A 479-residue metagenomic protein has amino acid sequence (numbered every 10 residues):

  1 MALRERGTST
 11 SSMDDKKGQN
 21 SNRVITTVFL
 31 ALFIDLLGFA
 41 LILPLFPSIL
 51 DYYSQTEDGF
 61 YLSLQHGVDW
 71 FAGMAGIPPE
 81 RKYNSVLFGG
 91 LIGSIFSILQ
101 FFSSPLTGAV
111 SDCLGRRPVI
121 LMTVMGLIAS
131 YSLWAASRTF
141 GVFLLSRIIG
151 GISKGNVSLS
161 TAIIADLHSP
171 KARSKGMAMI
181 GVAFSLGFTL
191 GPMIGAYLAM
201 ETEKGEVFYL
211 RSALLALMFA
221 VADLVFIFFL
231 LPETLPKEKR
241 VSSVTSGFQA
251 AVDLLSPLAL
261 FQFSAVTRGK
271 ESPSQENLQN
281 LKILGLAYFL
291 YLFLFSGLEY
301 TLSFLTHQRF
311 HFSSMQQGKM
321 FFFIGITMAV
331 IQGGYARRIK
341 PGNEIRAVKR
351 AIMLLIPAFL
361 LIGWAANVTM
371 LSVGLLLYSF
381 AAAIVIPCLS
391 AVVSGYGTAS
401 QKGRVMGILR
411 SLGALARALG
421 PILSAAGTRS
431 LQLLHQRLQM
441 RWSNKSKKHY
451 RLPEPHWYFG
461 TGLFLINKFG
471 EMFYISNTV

Functional and structural regions predicted by a protein language model:
L45-V86, Y300-Q317: Short amphipathic helix-loop junctions that connect adjacent transmembrane helices in Major Facilitator Superfamily/SLC
L99-F140: Conserved MFS/SLC helix-loop-helix module at the cytosolic interface between two early adjacent transmembrane helices
F102-G115, V330-E344, T428: Helix-to-loop junctions at the C-terminal end of transmembrane segments in multipass secondary transporters
G115, A136-G141, S153, E203 (+2 more regions): Helix-breaking motifs and short loop linkers at transmembrane-helix boundaries and internal kinks in secondary membrane
L145-F184: Cytoplasmic helix-loop-helix junction between adjacent transmembrane helices in 12-TM secondary transporters
A172-M200, F219-A220, L412-G420: Glycine-rich segments within core transmembrane alpha-helices of 12-TM secondary carriers
L298, Q317-K340, A351, L355: Transmembrane alpha-helices of Major Facilitator/SLC transporters
I345-L389: C-terminal transmembrane helical hairpin of 12-TM major facilitator-type secondary transporters
